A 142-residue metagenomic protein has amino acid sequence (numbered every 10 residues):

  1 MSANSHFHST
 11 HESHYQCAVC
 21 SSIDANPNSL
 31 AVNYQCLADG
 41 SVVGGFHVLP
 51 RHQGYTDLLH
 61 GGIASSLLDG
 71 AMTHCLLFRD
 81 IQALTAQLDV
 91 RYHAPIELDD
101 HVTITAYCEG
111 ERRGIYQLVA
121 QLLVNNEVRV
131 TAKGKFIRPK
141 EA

Functional and structural regions predicted by a protein language model:
M1-R51: Non-catalytic linker/capping segments at the edges of enzyme domains
M1-Y15, I96-L98, E109-A142: HotDog/MaoC-like acyl-thioester-processing domains
Q35-L37, Y107-E111: Short beta-strand micro-motifs enriched in acidic
S41, L58-A83: Active-site helix/loop of acyl-thioester processing domains in fatty-acid/polyketide metabolism, spanning hotdog-fold
G45-H47, D89-R91, T105-Y107, Q121 (+1 more regions): Residue-level recognition of well-ordered beta-strand positions that form the cores of beta-sheet-rich folds across
V48-G62: Short histidine-centered catalytic/ligand-binding loop motif
A71-T103: Hydrophobic beta-strand-centered segment that forms part of the acyl-chain substrate-binding groove
